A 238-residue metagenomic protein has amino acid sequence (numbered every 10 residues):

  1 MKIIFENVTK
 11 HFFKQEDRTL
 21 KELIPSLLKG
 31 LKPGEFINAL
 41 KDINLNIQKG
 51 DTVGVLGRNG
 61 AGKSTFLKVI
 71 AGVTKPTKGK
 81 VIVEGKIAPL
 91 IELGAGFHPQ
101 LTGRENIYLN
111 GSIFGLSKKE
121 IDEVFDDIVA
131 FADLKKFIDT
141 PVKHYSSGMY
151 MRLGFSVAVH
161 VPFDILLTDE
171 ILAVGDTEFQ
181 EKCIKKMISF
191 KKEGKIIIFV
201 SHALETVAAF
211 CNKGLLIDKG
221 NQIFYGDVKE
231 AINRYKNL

Functional and structural regions predicted by a protein language model:
K2-A39, V228-L238: Pre-NBD coupling/linker segments of ABC/ABC-like ATPases
I24-L28, Y108, E120-F137: Conserved ABC ATPase "signature" region
L56-R58: The feature captures the beta-strand-to-loop junction immediately N-terminal to the Walker
Q180-E193: Helical segment within the ABC ATPase nucleotide-binding domain
S201-H202: H-loop/switch region of ABC-family ATPase nucleotide-binding domains
F210-D227, Y235: H-loop (His-switch) and adjacent beta-strand-loop-beta switch element of ABC-type ATPase nucleotide-binding domains
